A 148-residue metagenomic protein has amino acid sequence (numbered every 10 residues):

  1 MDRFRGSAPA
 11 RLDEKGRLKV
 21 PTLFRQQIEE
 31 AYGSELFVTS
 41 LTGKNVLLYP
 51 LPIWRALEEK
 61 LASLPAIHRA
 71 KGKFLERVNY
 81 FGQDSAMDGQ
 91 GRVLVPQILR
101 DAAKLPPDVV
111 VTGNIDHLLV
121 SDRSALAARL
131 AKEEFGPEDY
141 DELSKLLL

Functional and structural regions predicted by a protein language model:
M1-A8, F81: A detector for short, charged/polar N-terminal pre-domain segments
M1-R3, E29-E30, E76-R77: Short loop/turn motifs at secondary-structure junctions and domain boundaries
R5-L18, T22-K44: A positional/architectural concept
G16-V20, Y49, G91-V95, L118-V120: Short, structured motif recognition centered on aromatic/hydrophobic residues
E30-N45, G82, K104-S121, A125: A short beta-strand-loop micro-motif that forms or neighbors metal/cofactor- and ligand-binding patches at active-site
G43-V46, I53-A56: Short, charged/polar surface micro-motifs in flexible loops or helix N-caps
A56, A62-V93, Q97-L99: Short, solvent-exposed interaction modules
S124-L148: Short, Lys/Arg-rich amphipathic alpha-helical interaction segments that bind nucleic acids or acidic protein surfaces
